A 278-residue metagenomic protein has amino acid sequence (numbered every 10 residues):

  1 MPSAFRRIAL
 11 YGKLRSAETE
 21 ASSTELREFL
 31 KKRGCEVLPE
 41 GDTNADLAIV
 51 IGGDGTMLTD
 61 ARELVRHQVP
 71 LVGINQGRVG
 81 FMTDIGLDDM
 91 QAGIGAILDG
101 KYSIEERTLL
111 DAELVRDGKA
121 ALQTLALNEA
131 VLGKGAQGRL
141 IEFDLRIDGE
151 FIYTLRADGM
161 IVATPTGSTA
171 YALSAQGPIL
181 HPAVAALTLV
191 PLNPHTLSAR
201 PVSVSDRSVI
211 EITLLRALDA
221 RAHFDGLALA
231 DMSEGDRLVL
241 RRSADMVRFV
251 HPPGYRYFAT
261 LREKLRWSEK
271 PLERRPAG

Functional and structural regions predicted by a protein language model:
M1-I51, T59, D88-S103, L114-T124: ATP/NTP phosphate-donor binding region
K13, I49, G53, N75 (+2 more regions): A residue-level signal for conserved active-site and pocket-lining positions in enzyme catalytic cores
R15, G53-T56, G77-V79, T166-S168: Short glycine-rich anion-binding loops that position phosphate/pyrophosphate groups of nucleotides and phosphorylated
A48, L71, M160-I161: Short, well-ordered beta-strand core segments
Q68-P70, T188: Proline-centered loop/turn at the N-terminus of a beta-strand
F81-D158: Catalytic core of DAGKc-family lipid kinases
L132, D148-F151, A199-G278: ATP/nucleoside-binding phosphotransfer catalytic cores, i.e., glycine-rich phosphate-binding loops
T154-S198: Gly/Ser/Thr-rich active-site loops/lids in small-molecule metabolic enzymes that frequently grip phosphoryl groups
